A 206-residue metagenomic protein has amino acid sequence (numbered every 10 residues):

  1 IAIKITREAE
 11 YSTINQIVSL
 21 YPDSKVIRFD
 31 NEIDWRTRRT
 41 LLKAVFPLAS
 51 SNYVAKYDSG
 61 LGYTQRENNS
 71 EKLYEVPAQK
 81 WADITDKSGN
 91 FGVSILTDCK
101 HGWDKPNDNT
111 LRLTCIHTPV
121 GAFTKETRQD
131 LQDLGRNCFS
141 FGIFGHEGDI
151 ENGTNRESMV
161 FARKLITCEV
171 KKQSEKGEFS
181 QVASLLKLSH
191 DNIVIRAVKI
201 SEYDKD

Functional and structural regions predicted by a protein language model:
I1-D206: C-terminal (or distal) subdomains of carbohydrate-active enzymes
